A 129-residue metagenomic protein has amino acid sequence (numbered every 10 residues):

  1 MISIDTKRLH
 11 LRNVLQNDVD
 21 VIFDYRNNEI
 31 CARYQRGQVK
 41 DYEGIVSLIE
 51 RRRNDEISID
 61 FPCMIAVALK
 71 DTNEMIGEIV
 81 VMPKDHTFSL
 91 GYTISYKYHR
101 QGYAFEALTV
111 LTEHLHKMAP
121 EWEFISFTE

Functional and structural regions predicted by a protein language model:
M1-K97, V110-H114, M118, W122-I125 (+1 more regions): GNAT-family acyltransferases
Y103-F105: Glycine-rich acyl-CoA binding loop
